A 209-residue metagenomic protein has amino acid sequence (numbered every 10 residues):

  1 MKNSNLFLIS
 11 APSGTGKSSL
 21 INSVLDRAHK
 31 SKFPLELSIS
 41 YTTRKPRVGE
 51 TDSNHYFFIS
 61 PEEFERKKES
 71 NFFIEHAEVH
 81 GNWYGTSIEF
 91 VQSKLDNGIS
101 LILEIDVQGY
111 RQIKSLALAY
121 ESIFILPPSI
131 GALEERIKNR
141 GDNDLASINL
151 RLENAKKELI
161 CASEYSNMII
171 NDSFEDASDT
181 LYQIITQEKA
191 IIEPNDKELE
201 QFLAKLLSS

Functional and structural regions predicted by a protein language model:
K2-F7: Pre-Walker A (Motif I) flank of P-loop NTPase domains
S10-P12: P-loop (Walker A) phosphate-binding loop of NTP-binding proteins
K17: Conserved lysine of the Walker
L20-N22: Post-Walker A alpha-helix
D26-L37: Post-Walker A helix-loop "phosphate-sensing" segment adjacent to the P-loop in P-loop NTPases
S40-L101, V107, R111: ATP-dependent small-molecule kinase phosphotransfer cores that center on conserved nucleotide phosphate-binding segments
L101-D106, S115-N139, I170-S173: Conserved phosphate-donor/acceptor-positioning beta-strand/loop module used by diverse small-molecule
D142, I160-S209: NTP-dependent small-molecule kinase module
